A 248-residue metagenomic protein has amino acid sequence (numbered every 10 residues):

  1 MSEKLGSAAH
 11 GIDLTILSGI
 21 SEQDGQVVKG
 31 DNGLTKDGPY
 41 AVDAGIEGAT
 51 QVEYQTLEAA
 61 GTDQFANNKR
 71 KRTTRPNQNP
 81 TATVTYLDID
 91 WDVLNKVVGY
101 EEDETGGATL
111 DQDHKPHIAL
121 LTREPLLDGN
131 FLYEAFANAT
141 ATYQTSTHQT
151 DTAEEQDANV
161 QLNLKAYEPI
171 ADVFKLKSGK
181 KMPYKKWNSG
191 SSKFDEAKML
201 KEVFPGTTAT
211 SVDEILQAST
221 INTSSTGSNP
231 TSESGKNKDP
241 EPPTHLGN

Functional and structural regions predicted by a protein language model:
M1-G48: Polar/acidic, low-complexity leader/linker segments enriched in S/T/G and N/D
T50-T81: N-terminal, charged/glycine-rich beta-strand/loop interface patches
N68-T74, G106-L110, S146-A153: Catalytic micro-motifs at enzyme active sites that drive phosphoryl/nucleotidyl and oxygen chemistry
K69-D92, Q156-A171: Oligomerization/assembly interface segments of phage tail-like spikes and tubes
I89-D111: Charged, amphipathic alpha-helical segments
E101, L110-Q149: Short helix-loop boundary/capping segments
A139-E233: Mixed-charge, glycine-accented linear interaction segment located at domain edges/termini
S228-N248: Long, low-complexity, intrinsically disordered segments
